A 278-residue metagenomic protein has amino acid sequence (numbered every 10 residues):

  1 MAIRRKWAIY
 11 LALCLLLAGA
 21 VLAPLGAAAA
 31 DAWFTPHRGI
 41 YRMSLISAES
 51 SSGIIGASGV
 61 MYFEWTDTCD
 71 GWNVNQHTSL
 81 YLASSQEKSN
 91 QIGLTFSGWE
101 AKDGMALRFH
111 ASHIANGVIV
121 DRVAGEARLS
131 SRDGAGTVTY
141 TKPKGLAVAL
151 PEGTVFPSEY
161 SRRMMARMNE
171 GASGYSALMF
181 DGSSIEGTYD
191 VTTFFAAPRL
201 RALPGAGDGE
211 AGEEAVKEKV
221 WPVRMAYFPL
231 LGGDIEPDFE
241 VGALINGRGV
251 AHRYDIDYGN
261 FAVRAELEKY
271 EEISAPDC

Functional and structural regions predicted by a protein language model:
A2-C14: Bacterial N-terminal signal peptides that target proteins for export
K6, I55-A57, I235: A short catalytic or substrate-binding loop motif that flags glycine-/basic-rich loops and adjacent residues that bind
L11-A23: Bacterial N-terminal signal peptides
A27-G71, N75-S89: N-terminal cleavable signal peptides for secretion/export
A30-P36, E64-N73, W99-M105, E214-K217 (+1 more regions): A short, structured loop/turn motif at beta-sheet edges
G59-W65, G93-E100, A127, V241-A243: Hydrophobic/aromatic beta-strand elements that line small-molecule binding cavities or substrate pockets in beta-rich
Q76-L129: Hydrophobic/aromatic-rich structural module bridging two neighboring secondary-structure elements via a short loop
H110-C278: Mature, soluble, non-transmembrane domains
